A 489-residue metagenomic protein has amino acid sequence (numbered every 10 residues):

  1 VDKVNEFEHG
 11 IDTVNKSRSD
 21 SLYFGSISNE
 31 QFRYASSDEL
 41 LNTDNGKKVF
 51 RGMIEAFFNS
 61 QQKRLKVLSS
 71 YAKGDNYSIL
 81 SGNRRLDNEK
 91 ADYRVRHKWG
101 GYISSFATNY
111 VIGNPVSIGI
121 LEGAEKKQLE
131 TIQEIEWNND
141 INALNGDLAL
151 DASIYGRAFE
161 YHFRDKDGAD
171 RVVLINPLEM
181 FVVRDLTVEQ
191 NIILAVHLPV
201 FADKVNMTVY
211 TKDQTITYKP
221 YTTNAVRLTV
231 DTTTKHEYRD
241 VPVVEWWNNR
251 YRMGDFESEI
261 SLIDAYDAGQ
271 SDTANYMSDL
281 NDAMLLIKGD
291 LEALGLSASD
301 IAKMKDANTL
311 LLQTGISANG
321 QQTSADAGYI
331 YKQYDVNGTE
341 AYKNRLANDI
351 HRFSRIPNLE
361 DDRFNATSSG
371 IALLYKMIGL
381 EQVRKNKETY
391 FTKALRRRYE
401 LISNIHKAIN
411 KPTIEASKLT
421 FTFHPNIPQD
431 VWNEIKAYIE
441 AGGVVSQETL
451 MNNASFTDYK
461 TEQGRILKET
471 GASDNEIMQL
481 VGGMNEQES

Functional and structural regions predicted by a protein language model:
V1-G25, D267-N281, L285, E292-A293 (+2 more regions): Glycine- and charge-rich intrinsically disordered segments
V1-V173, S489: Extended, helix-rich architectural segments
K3-N5, T232-A372: Extended, charged amphipathic alpha-helical segments
Q61-R64, D75, G113, N139-A143 (+8 more regions): Short secondary-structure junctions and interdomain/linker hinges
A124-Q128, E136-N145, A152, S258 (+5 more regions): Short amphipathic alpha-helical segments
Q128-I132, A325-G328, M377: A short, surface-exposed helix-loop junction/capping segment
A149, S153-I154, F159-D255: Extended, regular secondary-structure scaffolds
S299-G320, G338, R345-S489: C-terminal helix-loop subdomains that flank or include functional centers
